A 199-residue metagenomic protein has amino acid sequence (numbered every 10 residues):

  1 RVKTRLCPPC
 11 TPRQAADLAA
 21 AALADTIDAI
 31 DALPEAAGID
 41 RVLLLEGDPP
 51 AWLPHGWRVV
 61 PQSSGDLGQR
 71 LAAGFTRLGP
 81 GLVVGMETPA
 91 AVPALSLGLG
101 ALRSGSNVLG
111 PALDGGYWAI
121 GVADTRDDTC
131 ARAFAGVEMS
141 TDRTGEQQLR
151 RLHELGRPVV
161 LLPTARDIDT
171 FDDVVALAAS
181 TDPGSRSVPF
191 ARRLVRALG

Functional and structural regions predicted by a protein language model:
R1-D17: Glycine-rich N-terminal loop/short-helix segment of MobA-like nucleotidyltransferase
A19-A37: A short, N-terminal amphipathic alpha-helix
P34-R58: Acidic donor-binding segment of Leloir-type glycosyltransferases
A51-L82, A90, T141-T144: Short phosphate-binding loop-to-helix
A90-G116: Conserved donor-nucleotide/metal-binding helix-loop-beta segment in metal-dependent transferases, i.e., the alpha-helix
A119-D127: Conserved beta strand-loop-helix elements of the APE1-like EEP
R126-L152: Short, glycine-/small-residue-rich phosphate/pyrophosphate-handling segment
E146-G199: Conserved alpha/beta core of the MobA/IspD/sugar-nucleotide pyrophosphorylase nucleotidyltransferase superfamily
